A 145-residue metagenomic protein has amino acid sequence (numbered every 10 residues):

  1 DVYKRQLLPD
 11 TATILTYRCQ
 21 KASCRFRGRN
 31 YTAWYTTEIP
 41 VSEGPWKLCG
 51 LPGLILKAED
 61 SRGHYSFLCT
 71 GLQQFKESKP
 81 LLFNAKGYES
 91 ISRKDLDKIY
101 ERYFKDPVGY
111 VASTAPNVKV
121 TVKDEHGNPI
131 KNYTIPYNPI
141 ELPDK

Functional and structural regions predicted by a protein language model:
V2-Y3: Short, small-residue-biased leader/transition segments that mark boundaries at the very start of proteins
C19-K21, A33, T37, S90 (+4 more regions): Intrinsically disordered, low-complexity regions enriched in small/polar residues
K21-A85: Gly/Pro-enriched, hydrophobic low-complexity segments that function as extracytoplasmic propeptides/linkers
L72-K119: A hydrophobic, small-residue-rich beta->alpha segment in the mid-to-C-terminal subdomain of diverse proteins
R102-K145: Gram-negative outer-membrane assembly/targeting C-terminal domains
